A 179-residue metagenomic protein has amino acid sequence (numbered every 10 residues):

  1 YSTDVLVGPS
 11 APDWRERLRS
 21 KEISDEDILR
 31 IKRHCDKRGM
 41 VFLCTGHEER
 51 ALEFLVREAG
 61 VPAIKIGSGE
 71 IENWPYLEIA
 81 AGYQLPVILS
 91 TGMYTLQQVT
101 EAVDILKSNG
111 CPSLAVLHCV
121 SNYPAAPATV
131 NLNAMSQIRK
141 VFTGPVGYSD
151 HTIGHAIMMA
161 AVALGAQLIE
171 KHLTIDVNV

Functional and structural regions predicted by a protein language model:
Y1-V179: Catalytic cores and adjacent flexible loops of soluble metabolic enzymes that perform enolate/carbanion chemistry on
